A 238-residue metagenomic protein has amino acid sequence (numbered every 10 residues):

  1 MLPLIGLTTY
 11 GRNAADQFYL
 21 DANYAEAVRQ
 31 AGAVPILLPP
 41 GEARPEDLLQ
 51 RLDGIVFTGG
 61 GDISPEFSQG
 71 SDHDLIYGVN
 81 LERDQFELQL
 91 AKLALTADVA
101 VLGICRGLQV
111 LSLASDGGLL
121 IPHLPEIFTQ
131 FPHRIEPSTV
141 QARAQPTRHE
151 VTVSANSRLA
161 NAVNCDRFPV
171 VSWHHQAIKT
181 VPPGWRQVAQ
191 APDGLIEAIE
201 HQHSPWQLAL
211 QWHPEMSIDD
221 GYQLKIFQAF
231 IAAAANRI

Functional and structural regions predicted by a protein language model:
M1-I104, L113-G117, I121, P125-A162 (+6 more regions): N-terminal beta1-alpha1 cap of cysteine-dependent amidohydrolase-like domains
L108: Catalytic nucleophile loop
L208-Q211: Active-site-proximal beta-strand elements of phosphoester/diester hydrolases
